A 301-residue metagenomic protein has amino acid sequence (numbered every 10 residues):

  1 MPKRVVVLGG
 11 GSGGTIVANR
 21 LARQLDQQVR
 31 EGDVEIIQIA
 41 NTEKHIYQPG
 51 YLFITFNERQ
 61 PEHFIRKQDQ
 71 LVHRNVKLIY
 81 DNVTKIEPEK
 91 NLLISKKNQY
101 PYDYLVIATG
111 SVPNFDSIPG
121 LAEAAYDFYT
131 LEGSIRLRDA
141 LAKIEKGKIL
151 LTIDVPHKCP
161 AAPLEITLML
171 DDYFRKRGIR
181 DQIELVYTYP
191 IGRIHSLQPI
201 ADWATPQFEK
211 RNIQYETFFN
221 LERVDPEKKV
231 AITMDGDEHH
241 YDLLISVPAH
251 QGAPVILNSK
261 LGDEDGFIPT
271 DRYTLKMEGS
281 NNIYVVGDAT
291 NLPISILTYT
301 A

Functional and structural regions predicted by a protein language model:
M1-R4, V76-E165, D172-G178, I245: FAD-binding core/adjacent interface of flavoenzyme oxidoreductases
P2-V76, P156-H195: Beta1-alpha1 glycine-rich phosphate/pyrophosphate-binding loop at the start of Rossmann-like nucleotide-binding domains
G10, K97, T109-G110, D235 (+2 more regions): Glycine-rich, N-terminal phosphate-binding loop of Rossmann-like dinucleotide-binding domains
D33-I37, V76-L93, F174-T270: A Rossmann-like FAD-binding core segment of flavoenzymes
Q38, L78, A125-D127, Y215 (+1 more regions): Conserved beta-strand scaffold positions in the cores of enzyme catalytic domains, especially in NTP/NDP-utilizing
H45-Q48, N114-S117, P254-V255: Short acidic/His/Gly/Ser-rich catalytic and metal-binding motifs that mark active-site loops of diverse hydrolases
L121-E145, E238-A301: FAD-site-proximal beta/loop scaffold in flavoenzymes
